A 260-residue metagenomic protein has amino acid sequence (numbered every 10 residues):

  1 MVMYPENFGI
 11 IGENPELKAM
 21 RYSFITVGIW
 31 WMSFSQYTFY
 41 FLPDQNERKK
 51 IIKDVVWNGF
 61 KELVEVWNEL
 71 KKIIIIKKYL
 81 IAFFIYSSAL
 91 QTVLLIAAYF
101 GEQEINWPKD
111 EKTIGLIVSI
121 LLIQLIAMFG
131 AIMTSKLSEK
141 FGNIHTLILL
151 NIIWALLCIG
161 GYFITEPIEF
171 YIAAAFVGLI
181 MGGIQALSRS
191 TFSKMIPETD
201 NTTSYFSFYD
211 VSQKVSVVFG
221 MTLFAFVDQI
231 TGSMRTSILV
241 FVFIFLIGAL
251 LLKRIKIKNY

Functional and structural regions predicted by a protein language model:
M3-G28, F226-F245: A membrane-interface helix-boundary motif in multi-pass transporters
W30-F41, I184, T236-Y260: Multi-pass alpha-helical transporter architecture, strongest for 12-TM Major Facilitator/SLC carriers used
P43-L80: Juxtamembrane intracellular "pre-TM" segments in multi-pass secondary transporters
L95-I114: Short amphipathic helix-loop junctions that connect adjacent transmembrane helices in Major Facilitator Superfamily/SLC
F129-N143, D228: Helix-to-loop junctions at the C-terminal end of transmembrane segments in multipass secondary transporters
H145-G160: Structural signature of the two symmetry-related core transmembrane helices
Y162-A174: Helix-loop junctions at membrane interfaces in 12-TM secondary transporters
G183-P197: Intracellular juxtamembrane helix-capping segments at the cytosolic ends of symmetry-related transmembrane helices
